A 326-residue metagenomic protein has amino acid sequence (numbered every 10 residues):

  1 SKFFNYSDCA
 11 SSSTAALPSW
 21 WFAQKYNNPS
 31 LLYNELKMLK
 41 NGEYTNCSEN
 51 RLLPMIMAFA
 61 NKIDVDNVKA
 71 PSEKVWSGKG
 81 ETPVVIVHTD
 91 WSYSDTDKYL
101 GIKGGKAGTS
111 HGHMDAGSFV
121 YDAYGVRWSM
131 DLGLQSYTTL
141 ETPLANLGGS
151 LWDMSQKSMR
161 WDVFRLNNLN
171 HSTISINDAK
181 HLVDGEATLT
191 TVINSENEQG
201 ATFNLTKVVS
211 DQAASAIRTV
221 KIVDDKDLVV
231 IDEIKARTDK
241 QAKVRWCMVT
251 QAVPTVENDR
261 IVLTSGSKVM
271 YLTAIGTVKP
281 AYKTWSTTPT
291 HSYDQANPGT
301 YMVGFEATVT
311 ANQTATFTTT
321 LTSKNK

Functional and structural regions predicted by a protein language model:
S1-W128, T191-E198, T202-N204, Y293 (+3 more regions): Carbohydrate-active enzyme catalytic cores, enriched for enzymes that act on polyanionic acidic polysaccharides
F3, C9, T139-K326: CBM-like, beta-strand-rich accessory domains located in the C-terminal region of large, secreted polysaccharide-active
S129-L134: Catalytic Cys-His active-site segments of thiol-dependent hydrolases/isopeptidases
